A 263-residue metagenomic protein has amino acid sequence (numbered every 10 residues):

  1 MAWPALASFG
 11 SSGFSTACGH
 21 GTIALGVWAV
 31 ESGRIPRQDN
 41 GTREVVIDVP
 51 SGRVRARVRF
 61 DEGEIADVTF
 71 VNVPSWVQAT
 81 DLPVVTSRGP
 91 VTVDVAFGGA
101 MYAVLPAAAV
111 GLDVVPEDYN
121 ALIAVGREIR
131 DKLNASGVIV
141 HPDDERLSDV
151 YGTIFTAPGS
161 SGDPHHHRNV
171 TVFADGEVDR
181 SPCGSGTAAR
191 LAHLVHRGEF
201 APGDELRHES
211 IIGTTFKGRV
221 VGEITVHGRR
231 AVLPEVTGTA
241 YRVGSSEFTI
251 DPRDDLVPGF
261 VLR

Functional and structural regions predicted by a protein language model:
M1-A17, T22-R263: Active-site proximal loop and beta-alpha junction motif in alpha/beta enzyme cores
